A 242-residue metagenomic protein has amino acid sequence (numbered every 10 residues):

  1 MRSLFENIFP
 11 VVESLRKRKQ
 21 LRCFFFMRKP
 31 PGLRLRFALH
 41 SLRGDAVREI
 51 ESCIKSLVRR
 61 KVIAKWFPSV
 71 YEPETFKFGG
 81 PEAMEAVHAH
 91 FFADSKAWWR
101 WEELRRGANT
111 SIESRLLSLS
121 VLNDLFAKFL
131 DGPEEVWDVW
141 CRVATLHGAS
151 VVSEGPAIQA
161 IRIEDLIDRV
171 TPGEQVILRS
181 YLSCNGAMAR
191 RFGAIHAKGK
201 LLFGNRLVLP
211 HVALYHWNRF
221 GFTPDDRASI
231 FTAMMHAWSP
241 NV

Functional and structural regions predicted by a protein language model:
M1-V242: An acidic, charge-biased composition feature
